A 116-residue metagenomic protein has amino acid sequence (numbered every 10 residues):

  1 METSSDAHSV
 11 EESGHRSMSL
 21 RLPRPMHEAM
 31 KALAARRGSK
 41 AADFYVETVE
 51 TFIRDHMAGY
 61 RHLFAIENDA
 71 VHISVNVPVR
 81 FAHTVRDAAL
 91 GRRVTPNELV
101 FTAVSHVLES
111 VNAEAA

Functional and structural regions predicted by a protein language model:
M1-L22, M57-V77: Short Lys/Arg-rich basic patches
S19, P25-D43, R54: Short, contiguous, helix-prone interaction/anchoring segments in small proteins
L20-P23, H27, V49, V75-F81 (+1 more regions): Intrinsic low-complexity repeat tracts in disordered regions, enriched in small/polar residues
M30, S39-E50, V85, V94-S105: Short amphipathic alpha-helical segments
L33, T51-D55, H106-S110: Active-site catalytic microenvironments for nucleophilic, acid-base chemistry
D55-R92, S110-A116: Short, positively charged interaction helices/loops
